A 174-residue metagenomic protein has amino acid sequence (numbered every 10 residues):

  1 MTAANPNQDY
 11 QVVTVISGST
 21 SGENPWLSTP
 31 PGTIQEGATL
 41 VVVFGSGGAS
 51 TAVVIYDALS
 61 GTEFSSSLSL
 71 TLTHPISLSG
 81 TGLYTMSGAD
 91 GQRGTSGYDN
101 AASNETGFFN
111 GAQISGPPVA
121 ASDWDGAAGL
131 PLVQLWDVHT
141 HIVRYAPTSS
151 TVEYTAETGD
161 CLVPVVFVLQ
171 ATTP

Functional and structural regions predicted by a protein language model:
M1-A4, V42-S46, S69-T81, I142-A146: Extracellular and analogous surface-interaction loops
M1-P31, A102, F108-V163, L169: Cysteine-clustered segments with highest specificity for TGF-beta superfamily mature ligands
M1-T2, D9-V15, T39-V43, L83-S87: Residues within well-ordered beta-strands of beta-sheet-rich folds
G18-S69: A short "linker-to-beta-strand initiation" element
P31-T33, D90-D99: Extended, low-complexity, turn-rich repeat/linker tracts enriched in Gly/Pro/Ser/Thr and Asp/Glu that occur
L40, L78-T95, F167: A short beta-strand element within beta-rich, extracytoplasmic domains of secreted/secretory-pathway proteins
V42-G47, V168-P174: Short beta-strand-to-coil "C-cap" segments at the C-terminal boundary of structured domains/repeats, marking
Y56-A58, F64-S87: Intrinsically disordered, low-complexity terminal/linker regions enriched in Pro/Ser/Gly and acidic residues
